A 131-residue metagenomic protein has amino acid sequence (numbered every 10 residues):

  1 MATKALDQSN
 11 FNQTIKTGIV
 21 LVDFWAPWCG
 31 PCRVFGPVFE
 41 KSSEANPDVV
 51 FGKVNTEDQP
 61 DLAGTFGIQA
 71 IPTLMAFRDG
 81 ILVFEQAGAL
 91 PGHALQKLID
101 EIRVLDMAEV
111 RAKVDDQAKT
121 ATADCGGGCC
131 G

Functional and structural regions predicted by a protein language model:
T3-V20: A short beta-strand-turn-helix
T17-L21, V34-V54, D58-P60: Conserved helix-turn-beta segment immediately C-terminal to the redox Cys motif in thioredoxin-like folds
G18, W25-W28, A70: Short pre-active-site segment immediately N-terminal to redox-active cysteine/selenocysteine motifs in thiol-based
V20, P60, F66-R78: Structural micro-motif
V22, C29-C32, L74: The canonical Cys-X-X-Cys-His
A70, M75-E109: Non-catalytic, surface beta->alpha helical segment in thiol-disulfide oxidoreductase systems
V104-T120: Intrinsically disordered, low-complexity mixed-charge segments
A118-G131: Histidine-centered metal-binding segments
